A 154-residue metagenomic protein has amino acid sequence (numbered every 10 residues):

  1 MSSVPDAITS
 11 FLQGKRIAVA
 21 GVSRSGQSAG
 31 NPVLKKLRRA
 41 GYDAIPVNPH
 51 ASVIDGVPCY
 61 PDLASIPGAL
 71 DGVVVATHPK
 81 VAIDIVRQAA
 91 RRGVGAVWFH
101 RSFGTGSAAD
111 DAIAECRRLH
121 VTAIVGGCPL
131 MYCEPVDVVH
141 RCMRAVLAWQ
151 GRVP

Functional and structural regions predicted by a protein language model:
S2-V4, V53-V86: Glycine-rich, highly charged phosphate/nucleotide-binding loops
A18-A20: Conserved beta-strand elements of the Class I
S23-Q27, L34-D55: NAD(P)-binding Rossmann-fold cofactor-contacting core
Y42, R92-A96, L119-V121: A short helix->loop->beta-strand "cap" motif at the edges of active sites that frequently abuts
V81-R101: Rossmann-fold NAD(P) dinucleotide-binding segment
S102-L130: Rossmann-fold NAD(P)-binding glycine/threonine-rich loop
Y132-P154: A charged, well-structured terminal subsegment
